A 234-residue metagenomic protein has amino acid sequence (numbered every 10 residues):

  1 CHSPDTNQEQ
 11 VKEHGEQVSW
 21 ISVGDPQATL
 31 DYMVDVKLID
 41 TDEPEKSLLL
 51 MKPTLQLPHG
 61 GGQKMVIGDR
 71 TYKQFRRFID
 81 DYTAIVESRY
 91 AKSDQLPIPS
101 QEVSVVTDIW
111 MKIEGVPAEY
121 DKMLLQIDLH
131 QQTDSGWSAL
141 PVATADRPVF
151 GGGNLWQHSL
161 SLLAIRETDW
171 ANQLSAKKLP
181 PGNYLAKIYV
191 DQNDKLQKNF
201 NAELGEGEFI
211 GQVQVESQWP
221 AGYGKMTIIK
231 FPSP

Functional and structural regions predicted by a protein language model:
C1-P234: Aromatic- and Gly/Pro-enriched helix-to-coil junctions and flexible linker segments
